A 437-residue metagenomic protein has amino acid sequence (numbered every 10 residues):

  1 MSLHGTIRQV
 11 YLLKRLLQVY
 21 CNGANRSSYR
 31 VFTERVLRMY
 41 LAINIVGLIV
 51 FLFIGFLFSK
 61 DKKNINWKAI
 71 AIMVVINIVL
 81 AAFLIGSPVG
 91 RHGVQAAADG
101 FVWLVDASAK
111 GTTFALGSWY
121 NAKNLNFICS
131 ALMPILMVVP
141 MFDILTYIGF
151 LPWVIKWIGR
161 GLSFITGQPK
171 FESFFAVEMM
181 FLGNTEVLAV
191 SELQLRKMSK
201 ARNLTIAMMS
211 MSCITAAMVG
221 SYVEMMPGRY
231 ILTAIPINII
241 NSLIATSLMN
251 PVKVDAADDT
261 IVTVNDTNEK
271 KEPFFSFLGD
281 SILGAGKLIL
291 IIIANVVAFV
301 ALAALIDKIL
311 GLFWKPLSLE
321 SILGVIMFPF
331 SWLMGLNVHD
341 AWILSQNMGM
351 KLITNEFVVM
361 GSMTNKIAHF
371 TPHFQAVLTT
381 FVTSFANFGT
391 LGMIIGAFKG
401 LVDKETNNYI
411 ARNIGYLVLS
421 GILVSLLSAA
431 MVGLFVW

Functional and structural regions predicted by a protein language model:
R38-I128, S276-G279, I292-A304, V402-W437: N-terminal alpha-helical transmembrane segments of multi-pass membrane transport and channel/translocase proteins
M39-L48, S318, L378-G389: Structural signature of hydrophobic alpha-helical transmembrane segments
K60, A115-K123, L162-S163, N184-R196 (+1 more regions): Cytosolic juxtamembrane amphipathic/interface segments immediately preceding and feeding into a transmembrane helix
G90, A107, G149-L151, T263-D280 (+2 more regions): Short, membrane-interfacial amphipathic segments enriched in basic
A107-A109, F114-Q168: Hydrophobic alpha-helical hairpins/lids featuring a short glycine-rich hinge
I165-V223, L344-L427, M431: Alpha-helical membrane segments and immediately flanking helix-loop junctions that form or couple to the substrate/ion
I239-L288: Long, contiguous bundles of hydrophobic transmembrane helices that form the permeation core of multi-pass
L283-F370: Transmembrane helical segments that form the transport core of multi-pass membrane transport proteins
